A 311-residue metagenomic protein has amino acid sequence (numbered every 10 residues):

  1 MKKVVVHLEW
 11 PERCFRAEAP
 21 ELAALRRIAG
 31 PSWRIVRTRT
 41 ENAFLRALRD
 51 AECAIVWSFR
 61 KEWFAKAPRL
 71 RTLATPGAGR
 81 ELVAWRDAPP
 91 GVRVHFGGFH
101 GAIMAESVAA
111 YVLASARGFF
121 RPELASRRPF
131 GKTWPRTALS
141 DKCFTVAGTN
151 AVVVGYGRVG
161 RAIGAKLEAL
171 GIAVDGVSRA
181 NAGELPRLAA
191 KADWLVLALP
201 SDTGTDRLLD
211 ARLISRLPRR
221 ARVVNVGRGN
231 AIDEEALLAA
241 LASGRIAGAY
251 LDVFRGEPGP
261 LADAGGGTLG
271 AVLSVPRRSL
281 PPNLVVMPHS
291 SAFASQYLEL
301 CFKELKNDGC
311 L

Functional and structural regions predicted by a protein language model:
M1-A51: N-terminal glycine-/charge-rich "phosphate-binding" loop or analogous flexible N-terminal tail
T38-A47, K61-F64, V177-A192: Short acidic low-complexity segments
R49-P129: Phosphate/diphosphate ligand-binding glycine-rich loop within oxidoreductases
F59, A78, A198-S201, G227-R228 (+1 more regions): Short glycine-/small-residue-rich Rossmann-like dinucleotide-binding loops
F59-P68, W85, G204-V223: Rossmann-fold NAD(P) dinucleotide-binding segment
A138-R219: Rossmann-like dinucleotide/phosphate-binding beta-alpha-beta segment
R220, R228-L311: Rossmann-like dinucleotide-binding domain for NAD(H)/NADP(H)
